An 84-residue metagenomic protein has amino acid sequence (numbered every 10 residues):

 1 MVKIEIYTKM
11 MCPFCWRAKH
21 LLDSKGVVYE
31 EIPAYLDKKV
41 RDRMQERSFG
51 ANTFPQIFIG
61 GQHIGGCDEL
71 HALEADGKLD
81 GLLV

Functional and structural regions predicted by a protein language model:
M1-V28: Local sequence-structure signature of Cys/Sec-based thiol-disulfide redox active-site neighborhoods
K9, D37, D76: ATP/adenylate-binding site constellation spanning eukaryotic-like Ser/Thr protein kinases, ABC-transporter
P13, K39, N52, G65: Short alpha-helical
A34-A51: Thioredoxin-like thiol-disulfide oxidoreductase module
F49-F58, D68: Structural micro-motif
I59-V84: Non-catalytic, surface beta->alpha helical segment in thiol-disulfide oxidoreductase systems
